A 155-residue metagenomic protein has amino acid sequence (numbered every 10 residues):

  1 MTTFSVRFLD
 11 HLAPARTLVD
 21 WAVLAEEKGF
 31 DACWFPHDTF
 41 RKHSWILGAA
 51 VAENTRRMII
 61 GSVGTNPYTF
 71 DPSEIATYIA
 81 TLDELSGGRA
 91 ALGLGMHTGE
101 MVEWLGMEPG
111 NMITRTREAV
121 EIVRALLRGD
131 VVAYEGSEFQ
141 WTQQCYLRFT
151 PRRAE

Functional and structural regions predicted by a protein language model:
M1-V63: N-terminal beta1-alpha1-beta2 module of alpha/beta enzyme domains
D10-L12, T39, N66-Y68, M96-E100 (+1 more regions): Active-site-proximal loop/turn and secondary-structure-junction residues that shape catalytic pockets, frequently
S44-W45, D71-P72, M101-W104: Short Asp/Glu-rich motifs
I46, F70, T114, E118: Conserved active-site and cofactor/substrate-binding residues in soluble primary-metabolism enzymes
I59-T65, A91-G95: A short, GP-enriched loop/loop-strand-helix hinge that lies immediately N-terminal to, or at the N-terminal rim
S62-E74: Structural motif corresponding to the early beta-alpha repeats
A76-E155: Internal, glycine-rich beta/alpha segment that forms the wall or movable "lid" of small-molecule/cofactor binding
